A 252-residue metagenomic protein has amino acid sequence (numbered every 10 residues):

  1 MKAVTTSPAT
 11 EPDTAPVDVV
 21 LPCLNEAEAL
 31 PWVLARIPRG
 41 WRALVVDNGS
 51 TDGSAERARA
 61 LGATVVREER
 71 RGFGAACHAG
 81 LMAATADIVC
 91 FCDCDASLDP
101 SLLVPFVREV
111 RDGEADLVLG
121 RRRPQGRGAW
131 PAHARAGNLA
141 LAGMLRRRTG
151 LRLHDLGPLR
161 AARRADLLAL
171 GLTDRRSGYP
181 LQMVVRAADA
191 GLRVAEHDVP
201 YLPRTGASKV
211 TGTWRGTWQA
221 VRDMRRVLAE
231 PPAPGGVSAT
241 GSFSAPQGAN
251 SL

Functional and structural regions predicted by a protein language model:
M1-D13, G150, L172-L252: Hydrophobic helical membrane-anchoring modules
A15-D18, A35-V45, G53, A63-T64: Short loop->beta transition adjacent to catalytic acidic/histidine clusters or analogous donor-positioning motifs
C23-R39: Short, well-formed alpha-helical segments that are part of the catalytic scaffolds of diverse glycosyltransferases
E26-A29, S50, F73, D99: Donor nucleotide-sugar binding loop of glycosyltransferases
E28-W32, D52-L61: Acidic helix N-cap motif at the loop->helix transition within catalytic regions of sugar-transfer enzymes
D47-A55, A96: A conserved acidic beta->alpha catalytic loop
E69-R71, A75-A83, P100-S177, R204-W214 (+1 more regions): Acceptor/aglycone-binding surface of glycosyltransferases and processive sugar-polymer synthases
V89: Short aromatic/hydrophobic "clamp" motif used to bind/position activated sugar donors
